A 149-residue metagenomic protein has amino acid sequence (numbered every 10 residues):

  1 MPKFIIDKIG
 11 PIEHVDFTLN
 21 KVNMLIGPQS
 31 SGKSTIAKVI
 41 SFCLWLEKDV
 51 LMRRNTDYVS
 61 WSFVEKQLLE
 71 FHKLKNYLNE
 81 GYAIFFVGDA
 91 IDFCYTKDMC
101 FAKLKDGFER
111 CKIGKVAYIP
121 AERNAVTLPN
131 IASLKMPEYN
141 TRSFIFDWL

Functional and structural regions predicted by a protein language model:
M1-S41: Pre-Walker A-like glycine/lysine-rich segment at the N-terminus of P-loop NTPase domains
L46-L149: Phosphate-coordinating catalytic segments in nucleotide- and nucleic-acid-processing enzymes
